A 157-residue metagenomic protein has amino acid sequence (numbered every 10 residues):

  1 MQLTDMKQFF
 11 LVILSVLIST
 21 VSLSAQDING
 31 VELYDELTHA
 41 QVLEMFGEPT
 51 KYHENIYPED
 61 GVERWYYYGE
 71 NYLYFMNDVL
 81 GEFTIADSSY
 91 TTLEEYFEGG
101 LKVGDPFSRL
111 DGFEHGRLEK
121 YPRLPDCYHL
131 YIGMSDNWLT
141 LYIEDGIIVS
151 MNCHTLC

Functional and structural regions predicted by a protein language model:
M1-F9: Positively charged n-region of N-terminal signal peptides that target proteins for export
T4-D5, V16, G61, F107: Generic N-terminal leader/processing signal
F9-T20: Sec-dependent N-terminal signal peptides
L23-D126, S135, I143-C157: Short helix/turn-capping signatures at newly exposed starts of structured segments
Y131: Short, acidic/hydrophobic/Gly-rich beta-strand patch recurrent on exposed beta strands that often constitutes part
W138: Short, mixed charged/polar active-site loops that provide acid/base catalysis or chelate metal/phosphate cofactors
